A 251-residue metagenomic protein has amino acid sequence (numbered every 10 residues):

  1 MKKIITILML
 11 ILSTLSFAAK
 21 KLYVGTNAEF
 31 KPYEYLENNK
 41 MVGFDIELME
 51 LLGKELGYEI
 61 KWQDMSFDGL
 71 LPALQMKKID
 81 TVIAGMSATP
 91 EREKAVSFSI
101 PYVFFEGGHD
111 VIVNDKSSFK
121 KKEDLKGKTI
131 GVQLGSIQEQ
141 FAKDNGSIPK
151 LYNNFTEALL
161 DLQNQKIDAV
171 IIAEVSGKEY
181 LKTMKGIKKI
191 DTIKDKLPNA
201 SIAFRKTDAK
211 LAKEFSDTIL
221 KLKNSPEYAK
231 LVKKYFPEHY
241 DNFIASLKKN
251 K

Functional and structural regions predicted by a protein language model:
A19-M86: Extracytoplasmic small-molecule ligand-binding "clamshell" domains of the periplasmic binding protein/Venus flytrap
G25-F30, Q63-D68, K77-T89, D115 (+4 more regions): Beta->alpha turn/N-cap motifs
A28, F104-V113, K178-L220, E238-K251: Periplasmic-binding protein-like
I46-E55, K116-F119, E123-D124, T129 (+2 more regions): Extended ligand-binding regions for polar small-molecule ligands
Y58, S87-A88, I100-I148: A conserved helix-loop-strand patch within extracytoplasmic ligand-binding domains of the periplasmic binding
Y58-E59, Q75-A84, K128, Q163-S176 (+1 more regions): Alpha-to-beta junction loops
K61-L74, L134-G135, K150-N164, K196-P198: Short helix-initiation/N-cap motifs at beta->coil->alpha
P72, M86-A95, F141, D168-K196: A ligand-binding cleft/hinge motif common to bilobed small-molecule-binding domains
